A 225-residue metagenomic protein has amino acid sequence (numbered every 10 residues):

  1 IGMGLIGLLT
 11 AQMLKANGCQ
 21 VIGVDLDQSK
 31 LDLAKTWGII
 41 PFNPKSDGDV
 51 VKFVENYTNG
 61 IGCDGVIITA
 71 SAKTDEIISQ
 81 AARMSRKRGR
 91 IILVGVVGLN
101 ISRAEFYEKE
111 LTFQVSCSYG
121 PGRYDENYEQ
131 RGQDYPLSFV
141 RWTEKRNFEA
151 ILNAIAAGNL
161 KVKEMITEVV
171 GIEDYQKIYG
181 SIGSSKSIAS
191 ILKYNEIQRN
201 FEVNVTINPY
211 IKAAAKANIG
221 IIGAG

Functional and structural regions predicted by a protein language model:
I1-D47, K52, G225: Mid-domain Rossmann-like dinucleotide-binding core that forms the NAD(H)/NADP(H) cofactor-binding site
V24, P44, S71, L137-W142 (+2 more regions): Hydrophobic alpha-helical scaffolding
D27, V97, Y119, E196: Residues in the short beta-alpha loop(s) of Rossmann-like NAD(P)-binding domains
D32, I40-Q114: Glycine-rich cofactor phosphate-binding loops and adjacent beta1-alpha1 units of small-molecule cofactor enzyme domains
I40-S46, I166-D174: Short acidic-hydrophobic, aromatic-tinged amphipathic segments that line or gate anion-handling sites
G60, G65, I92-V96, L111 (+2 more regions): C-terminal capping/lid region of NAD(P)-dependent oxidoreductase domains
I101-E164: C-terminal substrate-binding/catalytic core of Rossmann-like NAD(P)-dependent dehydrogenases/reductases
N218-G225: Phosphate-binding active sites in nucleotide-utilizing proteins
